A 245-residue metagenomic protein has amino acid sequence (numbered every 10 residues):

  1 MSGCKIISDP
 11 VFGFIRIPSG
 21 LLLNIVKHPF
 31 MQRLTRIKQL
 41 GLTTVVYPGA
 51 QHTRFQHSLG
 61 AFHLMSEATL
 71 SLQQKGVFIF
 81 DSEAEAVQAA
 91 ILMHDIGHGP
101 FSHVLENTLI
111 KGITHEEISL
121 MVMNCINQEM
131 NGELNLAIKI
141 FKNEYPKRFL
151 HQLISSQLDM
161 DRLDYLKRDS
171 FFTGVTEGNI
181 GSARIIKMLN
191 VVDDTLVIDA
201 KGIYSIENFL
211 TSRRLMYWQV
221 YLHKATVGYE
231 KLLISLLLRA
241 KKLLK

Functional and structural regions predicted by a protein language model:
M1-L40, V45-A89, G97-K245: Sequence-structural signature of the catalytic-core scaffold of metal-dependent phosphohydrolases that act on
